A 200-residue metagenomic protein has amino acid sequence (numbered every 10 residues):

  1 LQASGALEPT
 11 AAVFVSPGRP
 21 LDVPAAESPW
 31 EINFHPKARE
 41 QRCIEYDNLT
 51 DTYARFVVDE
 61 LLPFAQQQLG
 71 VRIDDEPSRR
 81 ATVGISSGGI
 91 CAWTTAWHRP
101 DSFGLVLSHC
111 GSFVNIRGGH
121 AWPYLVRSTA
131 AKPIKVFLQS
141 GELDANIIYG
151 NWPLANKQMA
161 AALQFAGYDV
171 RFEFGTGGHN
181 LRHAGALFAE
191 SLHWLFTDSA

Functional and structural regions predicted by a protein language model:
L1-A200: Non-catalytic cap/lid and distal C-terminal segments of serine-dependent acyl enzymes
